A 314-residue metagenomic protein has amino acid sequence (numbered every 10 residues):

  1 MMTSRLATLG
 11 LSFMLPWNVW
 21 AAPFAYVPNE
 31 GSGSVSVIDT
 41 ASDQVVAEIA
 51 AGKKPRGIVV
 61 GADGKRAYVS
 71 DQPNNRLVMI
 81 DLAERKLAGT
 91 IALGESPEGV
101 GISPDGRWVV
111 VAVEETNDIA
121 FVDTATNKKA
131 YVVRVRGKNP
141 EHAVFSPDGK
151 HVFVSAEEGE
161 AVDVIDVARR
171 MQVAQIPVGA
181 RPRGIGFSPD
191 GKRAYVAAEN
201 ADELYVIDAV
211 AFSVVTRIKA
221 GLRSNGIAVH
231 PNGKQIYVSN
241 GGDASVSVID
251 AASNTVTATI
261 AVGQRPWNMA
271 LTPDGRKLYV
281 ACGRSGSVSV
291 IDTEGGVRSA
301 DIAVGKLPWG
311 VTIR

Functional and structural regions predicted by a protein language model:
M1-T3: N-terminal secretory signal peptides that target proteins for export/translocation
R5, L11-R314: Predominantly soluble domains enriched in secretory-pathway, periplasmic, or organellar proteins
